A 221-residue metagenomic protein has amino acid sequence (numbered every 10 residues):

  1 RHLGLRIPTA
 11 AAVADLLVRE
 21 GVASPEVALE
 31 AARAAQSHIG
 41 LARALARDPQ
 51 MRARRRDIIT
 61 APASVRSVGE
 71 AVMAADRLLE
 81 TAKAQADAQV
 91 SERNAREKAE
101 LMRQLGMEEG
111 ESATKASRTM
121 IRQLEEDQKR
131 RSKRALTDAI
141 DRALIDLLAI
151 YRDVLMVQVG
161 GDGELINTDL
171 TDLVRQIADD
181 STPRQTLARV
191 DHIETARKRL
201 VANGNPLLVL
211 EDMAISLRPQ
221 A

Functional and structural regions predicted by a protein language model:
R1-A143, G160-A221: Charged, glycine-rich active-site and insertion segments that engage polyanionic ligands
